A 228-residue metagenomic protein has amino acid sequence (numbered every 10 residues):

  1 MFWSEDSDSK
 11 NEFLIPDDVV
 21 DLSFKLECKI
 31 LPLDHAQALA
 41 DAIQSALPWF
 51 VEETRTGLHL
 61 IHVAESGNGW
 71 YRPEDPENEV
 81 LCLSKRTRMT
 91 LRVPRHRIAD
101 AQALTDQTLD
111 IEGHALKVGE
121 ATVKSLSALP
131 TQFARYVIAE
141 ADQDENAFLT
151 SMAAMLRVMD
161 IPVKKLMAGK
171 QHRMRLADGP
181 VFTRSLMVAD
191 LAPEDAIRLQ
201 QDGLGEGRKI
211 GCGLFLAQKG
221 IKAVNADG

Functional and structural regions predicted by a protein language model:
M1-G228: RNA-interacting cores
